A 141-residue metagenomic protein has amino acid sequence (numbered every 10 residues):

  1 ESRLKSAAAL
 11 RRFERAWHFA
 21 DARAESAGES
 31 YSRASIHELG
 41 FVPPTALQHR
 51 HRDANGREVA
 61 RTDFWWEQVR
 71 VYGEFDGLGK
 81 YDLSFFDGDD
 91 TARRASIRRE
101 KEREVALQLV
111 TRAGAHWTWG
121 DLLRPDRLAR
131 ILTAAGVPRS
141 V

Functional and structural regions predicted by a protein language model:
E1-V141: Surface segments flanking catalytic/ligand-binding clefts of nucleic-acid enzymes
